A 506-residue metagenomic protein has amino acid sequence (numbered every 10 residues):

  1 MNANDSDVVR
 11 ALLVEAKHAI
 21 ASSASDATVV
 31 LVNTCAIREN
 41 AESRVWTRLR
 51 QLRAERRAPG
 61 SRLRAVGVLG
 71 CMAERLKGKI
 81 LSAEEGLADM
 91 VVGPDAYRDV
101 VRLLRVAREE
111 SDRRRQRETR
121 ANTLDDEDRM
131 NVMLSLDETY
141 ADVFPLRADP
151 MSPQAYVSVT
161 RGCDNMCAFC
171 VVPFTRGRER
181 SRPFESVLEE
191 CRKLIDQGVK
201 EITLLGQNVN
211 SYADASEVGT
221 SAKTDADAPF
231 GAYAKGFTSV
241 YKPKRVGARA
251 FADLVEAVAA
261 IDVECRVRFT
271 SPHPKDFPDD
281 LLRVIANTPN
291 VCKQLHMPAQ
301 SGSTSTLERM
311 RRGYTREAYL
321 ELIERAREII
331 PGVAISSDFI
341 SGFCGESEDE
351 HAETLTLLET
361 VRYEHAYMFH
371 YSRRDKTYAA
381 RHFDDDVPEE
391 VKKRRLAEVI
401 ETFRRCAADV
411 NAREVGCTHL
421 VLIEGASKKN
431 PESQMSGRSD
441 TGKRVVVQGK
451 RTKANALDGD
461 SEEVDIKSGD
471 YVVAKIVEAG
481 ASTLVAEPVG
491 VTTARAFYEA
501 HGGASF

Functional and structural regions predicted by a protein language model:
M1-Y212, G219, L295, E317-R325 (+4 more regions): Proteins enriched for Cys/Gly/acidic motifs involved in redox and nucleic-acid/cofactor modification
L63-G67, R75-L76, D196-H351, E359: Conserved SAM/AdoMet-binding glycine-rich loop
C71, S135, G162, P173 (+7 more regions): Generic beta-structure capping elements
D112-D125, S221-V246, N455-S461, G490-F506: Eukaryotic N-terminal low-complexity, Ser/Thr- and Lys/Arg-rich leader segments that predominantly function as
P150-P153, C163-N165, V291, S301 (+5 more regions): Short flexible coil/turn linkers enriched for glycine and charged/polar residues that connect secondary-structure
Y156-S158, V171, E201-T203, R268-S271 (+8 more regions): Structured core elements
N290-K293, T304-L422, S427-K428, M435-S436 (+1 more regions): A structural motif corresponding to the C-terminal lobe/cap of the Radical SAM core domain
A379-F506: Terminal RNA-binding accessory module
